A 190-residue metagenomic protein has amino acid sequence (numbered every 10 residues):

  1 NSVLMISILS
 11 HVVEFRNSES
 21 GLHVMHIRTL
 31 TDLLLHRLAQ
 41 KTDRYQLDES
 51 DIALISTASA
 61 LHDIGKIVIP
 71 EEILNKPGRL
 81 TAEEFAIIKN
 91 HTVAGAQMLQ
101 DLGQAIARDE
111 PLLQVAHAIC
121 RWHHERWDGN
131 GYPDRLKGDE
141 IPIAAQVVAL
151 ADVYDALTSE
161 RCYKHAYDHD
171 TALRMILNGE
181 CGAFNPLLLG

Functional and structural regions predicted by a protein language model:
V3-G190: Histidine- and acidic-residue-rich, metal-dependent catalytic cores
